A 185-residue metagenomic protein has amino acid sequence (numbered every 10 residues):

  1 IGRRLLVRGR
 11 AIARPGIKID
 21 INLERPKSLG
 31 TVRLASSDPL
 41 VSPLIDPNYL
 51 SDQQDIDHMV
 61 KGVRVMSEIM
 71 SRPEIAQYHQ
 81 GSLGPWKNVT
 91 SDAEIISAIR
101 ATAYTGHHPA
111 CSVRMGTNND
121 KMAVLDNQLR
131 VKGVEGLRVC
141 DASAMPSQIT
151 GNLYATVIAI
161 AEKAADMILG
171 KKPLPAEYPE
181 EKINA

Functional and structural regions predicted by a protein language model:
I1-T156, A164-A185: FAD-dependent oxidoreductase catalytic-site/capping-region signature
